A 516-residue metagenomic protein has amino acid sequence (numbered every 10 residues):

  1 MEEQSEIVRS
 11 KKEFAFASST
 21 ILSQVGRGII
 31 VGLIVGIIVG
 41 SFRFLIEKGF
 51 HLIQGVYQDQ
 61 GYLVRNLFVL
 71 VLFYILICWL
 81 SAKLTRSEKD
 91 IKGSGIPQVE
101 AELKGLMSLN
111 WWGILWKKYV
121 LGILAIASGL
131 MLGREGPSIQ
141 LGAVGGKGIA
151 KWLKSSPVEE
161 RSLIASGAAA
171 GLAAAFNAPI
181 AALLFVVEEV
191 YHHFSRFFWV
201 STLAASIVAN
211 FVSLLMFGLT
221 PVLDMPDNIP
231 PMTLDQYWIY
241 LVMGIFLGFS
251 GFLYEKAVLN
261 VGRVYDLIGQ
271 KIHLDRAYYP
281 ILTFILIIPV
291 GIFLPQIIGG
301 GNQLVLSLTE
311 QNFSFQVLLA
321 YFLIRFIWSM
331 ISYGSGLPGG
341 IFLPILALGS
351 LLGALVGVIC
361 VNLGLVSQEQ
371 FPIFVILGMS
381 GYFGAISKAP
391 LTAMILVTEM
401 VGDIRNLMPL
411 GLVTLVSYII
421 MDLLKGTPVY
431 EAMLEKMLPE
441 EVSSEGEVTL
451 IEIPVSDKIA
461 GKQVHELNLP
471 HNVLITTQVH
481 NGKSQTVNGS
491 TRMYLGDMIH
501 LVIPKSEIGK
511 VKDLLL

Functional and structural regions predicted by a protein language model:
M1-E441, G446-E447, N481, G496 (+1 more regions): Alpha-helical transmembrane segments and immediately membrane-proximal extracytoplasmic
E100, P454, T476-V479: Residues in well-ordered beta-strands of folded domains
T449-S456: Short amphipathic
I459-V511, L515: Cytosolic Rossmann-like ligand/nucleotide-binding regulatory domains
